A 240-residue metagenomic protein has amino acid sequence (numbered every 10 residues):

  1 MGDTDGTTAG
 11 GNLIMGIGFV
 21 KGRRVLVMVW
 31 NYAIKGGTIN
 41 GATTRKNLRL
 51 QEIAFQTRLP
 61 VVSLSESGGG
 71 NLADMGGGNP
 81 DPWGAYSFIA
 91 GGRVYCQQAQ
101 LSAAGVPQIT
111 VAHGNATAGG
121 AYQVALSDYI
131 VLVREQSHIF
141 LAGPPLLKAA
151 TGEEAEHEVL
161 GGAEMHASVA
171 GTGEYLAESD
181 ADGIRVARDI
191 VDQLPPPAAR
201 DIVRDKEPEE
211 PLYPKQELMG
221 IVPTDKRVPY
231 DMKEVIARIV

Functional and structural regions predicted by a protein language model:
M1-I109, N115, G120-Y122, L126-P145 (+1 more regions): Terminal-region recognition feature
